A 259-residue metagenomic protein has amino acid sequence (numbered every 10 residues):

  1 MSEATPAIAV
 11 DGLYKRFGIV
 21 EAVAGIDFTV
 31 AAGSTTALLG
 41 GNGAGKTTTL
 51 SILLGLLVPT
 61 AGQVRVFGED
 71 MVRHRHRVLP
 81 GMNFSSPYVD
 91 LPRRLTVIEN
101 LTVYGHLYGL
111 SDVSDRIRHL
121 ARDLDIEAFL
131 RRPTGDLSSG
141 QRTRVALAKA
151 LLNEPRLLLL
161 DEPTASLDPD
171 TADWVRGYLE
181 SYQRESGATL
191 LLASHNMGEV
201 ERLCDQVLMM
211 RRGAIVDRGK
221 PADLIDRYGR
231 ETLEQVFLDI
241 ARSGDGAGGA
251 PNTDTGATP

Functional and structural regions predicted by a protein language model:
T102, H106-F129: Conserved ABC ATPase "signature" region
P133-L137: Conserved ABC ATPase signature
E154: Conserved catalytic motifs of ABC-family nucleotide-binding domains
L158-E162: Catalytic Walker B motif of ABC-type/P-loop ATPase nucleotide-binding domains
D173-E185: Helical segment within the ABC ATPase nucleotide-binding domain
R218-G219: ABC ATPase "signature
